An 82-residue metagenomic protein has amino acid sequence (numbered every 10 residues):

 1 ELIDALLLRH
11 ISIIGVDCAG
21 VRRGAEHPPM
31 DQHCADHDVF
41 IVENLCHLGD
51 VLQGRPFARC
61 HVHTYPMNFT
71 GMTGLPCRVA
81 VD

Functional and structural regions predicted by a protein language model:
E1-D82: Active-/binding-site microenvironments in catalytic and ligand-binding cores
